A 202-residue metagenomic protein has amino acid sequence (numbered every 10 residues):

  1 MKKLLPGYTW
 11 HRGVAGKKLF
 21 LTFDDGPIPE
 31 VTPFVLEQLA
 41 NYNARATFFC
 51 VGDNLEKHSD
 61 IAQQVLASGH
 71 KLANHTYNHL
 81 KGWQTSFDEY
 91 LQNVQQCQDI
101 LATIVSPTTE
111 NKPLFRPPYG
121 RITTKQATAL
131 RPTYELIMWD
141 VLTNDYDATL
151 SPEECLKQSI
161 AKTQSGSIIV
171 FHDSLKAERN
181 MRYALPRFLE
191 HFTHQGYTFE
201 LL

Functional and structural regions predicted by a protein language model:
M1-W83, E89, Q96, I100-T103 (+1 more regions): Active-site beta->alpha N-cap acidic-glycine motif
F34-E37, D60, Q64-A67, Q92 (+6 more regions): Alpha-helical scaffolding segments of alpha/beta enzyme cores, especially the outer helices of TIM-barrel or partial
C50-L55, N78-K81, R121, L142-D145 (+1 more regions): Short histidine/acidic/glycine/proline-rich micro-motifs that form metal- and phosphate-coordinating active-site loops
D99-I137: Domain-start "cap" segments at the beginnings of catalytic or binding domains
R121, Q126-I160, G196-L202: His/Asp/Glu-enriched short active-site or ligand-binding loop at hydrolase and phosphoryl-transfer sites
T163-L202: Catalytic grooves of carbohydrate-active enzymes
